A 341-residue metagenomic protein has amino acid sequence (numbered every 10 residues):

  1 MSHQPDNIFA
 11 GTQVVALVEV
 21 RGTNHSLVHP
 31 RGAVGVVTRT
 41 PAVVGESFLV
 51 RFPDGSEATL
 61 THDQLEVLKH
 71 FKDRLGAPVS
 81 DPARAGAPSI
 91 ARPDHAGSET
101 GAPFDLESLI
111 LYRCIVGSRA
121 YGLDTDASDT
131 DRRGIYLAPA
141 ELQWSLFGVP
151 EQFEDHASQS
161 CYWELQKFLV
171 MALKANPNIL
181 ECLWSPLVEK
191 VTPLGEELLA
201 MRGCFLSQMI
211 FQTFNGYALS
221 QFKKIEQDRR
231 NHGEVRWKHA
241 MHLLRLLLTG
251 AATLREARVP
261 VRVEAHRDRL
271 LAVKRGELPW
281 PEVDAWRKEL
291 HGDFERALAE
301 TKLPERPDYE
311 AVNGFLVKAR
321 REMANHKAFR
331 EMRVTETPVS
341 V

Functional and structural regions predicted by a protein language model:
M1-K69: Basic/aromatic-rich interaction segments and small domains that mediate binding to polyanionic partners
I90-D105: Gly/Pro-rich turn-and-neighbor structural signature
I110-R119: Short gly/ser-rich loop at a beta-strand->alpha-helix junction or flexible surface loop bordering the NTP-binding
Y121-D155, L243: Catalytic metal-binding acidic patch
L146-F222: A basic- and aromatic-enriched beta-loop-alpha substructure that forms the phosphate/nucleotide- and DNA/RNA-contacting
K190-K318: Conserved nucleotidyltransferase catalytic core and NTase-mimicking acidic/glycine-rich helix/loop elements in nucleic
E310-V341: Short, amphipathic C-terminal "tail helix"
